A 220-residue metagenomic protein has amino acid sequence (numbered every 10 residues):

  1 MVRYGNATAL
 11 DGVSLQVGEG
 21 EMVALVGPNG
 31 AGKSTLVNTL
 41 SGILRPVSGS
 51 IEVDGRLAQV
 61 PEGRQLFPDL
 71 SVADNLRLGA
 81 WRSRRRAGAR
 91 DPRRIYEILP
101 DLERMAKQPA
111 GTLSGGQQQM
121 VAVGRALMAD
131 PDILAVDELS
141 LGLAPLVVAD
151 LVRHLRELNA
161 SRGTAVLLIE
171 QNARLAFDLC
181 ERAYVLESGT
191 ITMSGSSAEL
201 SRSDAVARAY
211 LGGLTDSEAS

Functional and structural regions predicted by a protein language model:
G5, R45, V72-R90, I98-E103 (+2 more regions): ABC-type ATPase nucleotide-binding domains, specifically the catalytic core motifs of the NBD
V26-P28: The feature captures the beta-strand-to-loop junction immediately N-terminal to the Walker
S41: Helix-to-loop junction immediately C-terminal to a conserved catalytic motif
G49-L57, G88-P92, G195: Conserved ABC transporter NBD signature motif
P109-L113: Conserved ABC ATPase signature
A126-L127: ABC ATPase C-loop
A149-G163: Helical segment within the ABC ATPase nucleotide-binding domain
